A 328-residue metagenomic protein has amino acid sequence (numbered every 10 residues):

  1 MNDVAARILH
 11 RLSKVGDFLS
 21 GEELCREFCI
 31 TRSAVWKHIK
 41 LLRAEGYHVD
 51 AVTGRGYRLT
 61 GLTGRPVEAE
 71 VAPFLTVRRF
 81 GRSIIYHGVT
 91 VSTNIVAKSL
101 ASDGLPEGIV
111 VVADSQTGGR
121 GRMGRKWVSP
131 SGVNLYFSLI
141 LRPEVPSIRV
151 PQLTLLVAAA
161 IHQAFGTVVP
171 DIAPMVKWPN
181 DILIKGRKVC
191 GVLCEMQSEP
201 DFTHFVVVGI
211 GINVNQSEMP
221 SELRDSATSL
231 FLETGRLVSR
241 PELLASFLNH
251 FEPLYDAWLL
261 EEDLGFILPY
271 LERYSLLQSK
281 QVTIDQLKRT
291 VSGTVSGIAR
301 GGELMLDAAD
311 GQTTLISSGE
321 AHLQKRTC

Functional and structural regions predicted by a protein language model:
M1-I30, K40, A44-E45, P146-P174 (+1 more regions): Long, positively charged amphipathic alpha-helical accessory segments at protein N-termini or as interdomain linkers
N2-V169, V238: N-terminal lobe of the biotin/lipoate ligase/transferase fold
